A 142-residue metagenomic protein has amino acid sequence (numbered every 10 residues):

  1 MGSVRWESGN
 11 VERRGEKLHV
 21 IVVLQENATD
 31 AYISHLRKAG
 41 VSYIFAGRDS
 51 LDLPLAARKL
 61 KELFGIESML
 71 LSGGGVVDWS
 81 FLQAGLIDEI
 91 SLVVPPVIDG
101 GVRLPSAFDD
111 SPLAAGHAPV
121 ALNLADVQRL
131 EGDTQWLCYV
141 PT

Functional and structural regions predicted by a protein language model:
M1-T142: Enzymes that bind and transform nitrogen-containing heteroaromatic metabolites
